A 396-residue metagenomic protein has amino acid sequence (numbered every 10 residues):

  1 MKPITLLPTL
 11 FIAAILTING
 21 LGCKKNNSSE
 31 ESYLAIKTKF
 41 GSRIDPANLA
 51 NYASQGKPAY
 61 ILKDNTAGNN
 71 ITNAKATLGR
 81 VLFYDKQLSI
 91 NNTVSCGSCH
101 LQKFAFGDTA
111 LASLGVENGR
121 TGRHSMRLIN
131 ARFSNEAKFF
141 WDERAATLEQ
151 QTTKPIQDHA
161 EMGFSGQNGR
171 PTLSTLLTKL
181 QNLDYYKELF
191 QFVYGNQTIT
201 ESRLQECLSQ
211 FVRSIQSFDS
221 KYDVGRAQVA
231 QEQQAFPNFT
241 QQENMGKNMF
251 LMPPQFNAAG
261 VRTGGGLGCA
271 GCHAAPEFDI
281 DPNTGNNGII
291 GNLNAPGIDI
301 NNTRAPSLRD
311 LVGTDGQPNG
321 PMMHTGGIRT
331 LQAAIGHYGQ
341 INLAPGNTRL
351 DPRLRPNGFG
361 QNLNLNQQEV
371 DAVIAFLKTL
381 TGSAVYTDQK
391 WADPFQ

Functional and structural regions predicted by a protein language model:
M1-L10: Bacterial N-terminal signal peptides that target proteins for export
I18-G22: C-terminal motif of bacterial Sec signal peptides marking the signal peptidase cleavage site
N26-K154, D223-G339, L343-N347, D388-Q396: Short glycine/threonine-rich turn/loop motifs
K138-Q181: Glycine/proline-centered hinge or cleavage motifs at structural transition points of membrane proteins
L173-F192, N196-D219, G327-Q396: C-terminal capping alpha-helices of c-type cytochrome domains
